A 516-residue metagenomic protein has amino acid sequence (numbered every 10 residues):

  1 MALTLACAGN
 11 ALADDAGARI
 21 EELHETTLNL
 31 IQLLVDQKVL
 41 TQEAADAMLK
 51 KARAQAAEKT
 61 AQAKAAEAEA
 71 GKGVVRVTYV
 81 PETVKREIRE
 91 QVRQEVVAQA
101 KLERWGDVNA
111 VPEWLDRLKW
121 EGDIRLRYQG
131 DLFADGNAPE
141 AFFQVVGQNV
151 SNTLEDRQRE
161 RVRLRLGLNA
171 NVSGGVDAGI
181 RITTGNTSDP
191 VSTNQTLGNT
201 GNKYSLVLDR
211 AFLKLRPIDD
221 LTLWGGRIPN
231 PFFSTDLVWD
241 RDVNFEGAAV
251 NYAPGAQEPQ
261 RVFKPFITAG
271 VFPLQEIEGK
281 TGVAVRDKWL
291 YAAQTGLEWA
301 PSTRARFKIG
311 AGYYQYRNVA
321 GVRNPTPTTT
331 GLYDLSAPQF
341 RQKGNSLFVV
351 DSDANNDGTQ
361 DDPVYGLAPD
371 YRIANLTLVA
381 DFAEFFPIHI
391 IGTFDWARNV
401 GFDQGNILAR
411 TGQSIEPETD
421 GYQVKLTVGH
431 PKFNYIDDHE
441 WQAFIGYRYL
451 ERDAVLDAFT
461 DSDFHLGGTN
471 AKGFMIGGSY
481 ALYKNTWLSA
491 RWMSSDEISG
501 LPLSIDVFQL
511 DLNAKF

Functional and structural regions predicted by a protein language model:
L3-V150, F516: N-terminal periplasmic/intermembrane-space "pro-region" immediately following the signal or transit peptide
G17, V150-T153, T326-T328, L332-F516: Outer-membrane beta-barrel pore domains
V108-W120, G175, D219-L221, G255-T268 (+4 more regions): Short loop/turn motifs that connect adjacent beta-strands in outer-membrane beta-barrel proteins
D116, Q158-V162, Y204-D209, D242-E246 (+6 more regions): Residues that define the transmembrane beta-barrel architecture of outer-membrane proteins
G122, L164-A170, A211-L215, A248-Y252 (+6 more regions): Residues on the lipid-exposed face of transmembrane beta-strands in outer-membrane beta-barrel proteins
L126-L132, G174, I182-S188, P229-P231 (+10 more regions): Transmembrane beta-strands of outer-membrane beta-barrel pores
Y128-R163, L168-D219, F232-D240, F394 (+2 more regions): Surface-exposed loop and membrane-interface regions of Gram-negative outer-membrane beta-barrel proteins
N149, T187-A300, Q315-Y365, A454-H465: Surface-exposed coil loops of outer-membrane beta-barrel proteins
